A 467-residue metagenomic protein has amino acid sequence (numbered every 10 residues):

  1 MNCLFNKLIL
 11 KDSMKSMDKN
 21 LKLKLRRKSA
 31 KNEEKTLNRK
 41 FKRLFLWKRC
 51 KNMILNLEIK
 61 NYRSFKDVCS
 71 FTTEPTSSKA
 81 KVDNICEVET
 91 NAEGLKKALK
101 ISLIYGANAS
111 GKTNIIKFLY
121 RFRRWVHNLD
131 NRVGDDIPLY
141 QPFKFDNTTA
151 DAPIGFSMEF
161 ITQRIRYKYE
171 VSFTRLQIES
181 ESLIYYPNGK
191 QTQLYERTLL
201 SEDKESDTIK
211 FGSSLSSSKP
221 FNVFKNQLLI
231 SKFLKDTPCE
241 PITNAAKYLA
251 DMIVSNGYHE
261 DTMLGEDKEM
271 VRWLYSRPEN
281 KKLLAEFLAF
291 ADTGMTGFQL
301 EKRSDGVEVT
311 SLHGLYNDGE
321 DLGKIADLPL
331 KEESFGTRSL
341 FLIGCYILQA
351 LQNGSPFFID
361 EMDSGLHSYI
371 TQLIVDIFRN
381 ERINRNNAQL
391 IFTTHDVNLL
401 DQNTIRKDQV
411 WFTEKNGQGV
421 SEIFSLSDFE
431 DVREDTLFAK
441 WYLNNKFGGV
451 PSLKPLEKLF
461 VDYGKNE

Functional and structural regions predicted by a protein language model:
M1, M14-M17: Methionine residue identity
R26, T36-L37, R43: N-terminal amphipathic/hydrophobic targeting modules at extreme N-termini, encompassing cleavable Sec/SRP-type signal
A30-E33: Short hydrophobic alpha-helical segments enriched in small aliphatic residues
F45-H127, Y316-V450: Switch/communication elements of ASCE P-loop NTPase nucleotide-binding domains
C50, K60, T262-E332, P455-E457 (+1 more regions): Extended helical coiled-coil dimerization/tether regions that scaffold and oligomerize large DNA-maintenance assemblies
E89, E93-L103, A107, I116-Y169 (+1 more regions): Conserved P-loop NTP-binding catalytic core
K168-K302: Electropositive, glycine-dotted interaction segments that contact anionic polymers or phosphate-rich ligands
